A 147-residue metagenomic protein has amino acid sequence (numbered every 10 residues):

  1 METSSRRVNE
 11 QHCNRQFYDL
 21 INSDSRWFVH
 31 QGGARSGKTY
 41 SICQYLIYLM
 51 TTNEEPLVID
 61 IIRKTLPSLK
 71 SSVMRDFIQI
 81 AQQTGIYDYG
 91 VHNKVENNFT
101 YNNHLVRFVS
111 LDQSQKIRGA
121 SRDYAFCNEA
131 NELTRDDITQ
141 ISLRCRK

Functional and structural regions predicted by a protein language model:
M1-K147: Short, flexible loop motifs at catalytic/binding sites
